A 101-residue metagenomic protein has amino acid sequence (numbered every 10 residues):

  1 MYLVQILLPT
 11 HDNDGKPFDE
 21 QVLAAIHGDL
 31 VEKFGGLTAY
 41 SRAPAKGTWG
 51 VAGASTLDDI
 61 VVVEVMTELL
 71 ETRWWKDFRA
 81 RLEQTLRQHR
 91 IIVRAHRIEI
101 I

Functional and structural regions predicted by a protein language model:
M1-I101: Positively charged, small/polar-rich N-terminal and surface patches that mediate targeting and assembly and bind
